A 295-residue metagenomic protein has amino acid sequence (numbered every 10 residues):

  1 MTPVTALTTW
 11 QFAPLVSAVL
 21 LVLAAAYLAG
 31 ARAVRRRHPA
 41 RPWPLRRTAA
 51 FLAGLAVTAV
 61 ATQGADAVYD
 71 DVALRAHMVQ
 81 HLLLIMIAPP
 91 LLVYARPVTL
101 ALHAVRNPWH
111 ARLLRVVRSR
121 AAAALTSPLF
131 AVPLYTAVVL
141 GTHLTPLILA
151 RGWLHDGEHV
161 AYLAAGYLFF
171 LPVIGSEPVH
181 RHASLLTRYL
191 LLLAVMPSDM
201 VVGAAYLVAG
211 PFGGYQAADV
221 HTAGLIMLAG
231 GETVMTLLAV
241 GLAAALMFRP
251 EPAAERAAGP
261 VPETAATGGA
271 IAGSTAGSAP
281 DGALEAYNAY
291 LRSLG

Functional and structural regions predicted by a protein language model:
M1-G295: Alpha-helical membrane segments of multi-pass proteins
